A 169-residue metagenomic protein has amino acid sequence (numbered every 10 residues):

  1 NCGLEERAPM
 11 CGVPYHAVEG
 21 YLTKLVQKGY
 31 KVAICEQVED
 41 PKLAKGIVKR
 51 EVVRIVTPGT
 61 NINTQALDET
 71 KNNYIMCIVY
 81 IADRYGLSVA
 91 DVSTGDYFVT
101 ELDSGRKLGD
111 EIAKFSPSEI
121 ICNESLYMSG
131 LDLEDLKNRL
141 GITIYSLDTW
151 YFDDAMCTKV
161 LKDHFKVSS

Functional and structural regions predicted by a protein language model:
N1-S169: Basic, polar low-complexity surface loops/patches
